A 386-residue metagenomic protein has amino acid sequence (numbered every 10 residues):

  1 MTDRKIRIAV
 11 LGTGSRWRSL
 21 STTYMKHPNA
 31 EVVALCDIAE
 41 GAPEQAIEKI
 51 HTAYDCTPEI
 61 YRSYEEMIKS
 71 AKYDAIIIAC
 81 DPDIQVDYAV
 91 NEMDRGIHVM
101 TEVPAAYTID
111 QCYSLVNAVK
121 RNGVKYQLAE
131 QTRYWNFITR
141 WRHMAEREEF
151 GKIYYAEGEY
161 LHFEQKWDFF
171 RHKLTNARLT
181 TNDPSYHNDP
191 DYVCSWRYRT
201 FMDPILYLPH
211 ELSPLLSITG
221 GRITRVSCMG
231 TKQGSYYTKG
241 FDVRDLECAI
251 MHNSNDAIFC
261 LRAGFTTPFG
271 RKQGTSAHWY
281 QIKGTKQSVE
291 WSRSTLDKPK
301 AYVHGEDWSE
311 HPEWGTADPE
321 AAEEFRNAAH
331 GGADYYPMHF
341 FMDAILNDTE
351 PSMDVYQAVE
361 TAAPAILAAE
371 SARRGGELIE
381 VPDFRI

Functional and structural regions predicted by a protein language model:
M1-A53: N-terminal Rossmann-like dinucleotide-binding module
M1-K5, V10, A75-I77, V124 (+2 more regions): C-terminal helix-rich "cap/oligomerization" subdomain common to oxidoreductases
T2, I68-S70, A75, D81-Y134 (+1 more regions): Beta-strand-loop-alpha-helix segment that lines the small-molecule cofactor/substrate pocket of alpha/beta enzymes
A34, A75, Y155: Short, Asp-centered acidic motifs that coordinate Mg2+ and/or phosphate in catalytic or ligand-binding sites
T57-S63: Conserved SAM-binding strand-loop segment of SAM-dependent methyltransferases
G96, G123, E148, D256 (+2 more regions): Glycine-centered short loops/turns at secondary-structure junctions
K125, T132-G240: Predominantly a Rossmann-like dinucleotide-binding segment in NAD(P)-dependent oxidoreductases
L174-A177, L206-K300, Y335-P351, A365-A369 (+1 more regions): Contiguous beta-strand/loop segments that form the cofactor/metal-binding neighborhood of enzyme cores
